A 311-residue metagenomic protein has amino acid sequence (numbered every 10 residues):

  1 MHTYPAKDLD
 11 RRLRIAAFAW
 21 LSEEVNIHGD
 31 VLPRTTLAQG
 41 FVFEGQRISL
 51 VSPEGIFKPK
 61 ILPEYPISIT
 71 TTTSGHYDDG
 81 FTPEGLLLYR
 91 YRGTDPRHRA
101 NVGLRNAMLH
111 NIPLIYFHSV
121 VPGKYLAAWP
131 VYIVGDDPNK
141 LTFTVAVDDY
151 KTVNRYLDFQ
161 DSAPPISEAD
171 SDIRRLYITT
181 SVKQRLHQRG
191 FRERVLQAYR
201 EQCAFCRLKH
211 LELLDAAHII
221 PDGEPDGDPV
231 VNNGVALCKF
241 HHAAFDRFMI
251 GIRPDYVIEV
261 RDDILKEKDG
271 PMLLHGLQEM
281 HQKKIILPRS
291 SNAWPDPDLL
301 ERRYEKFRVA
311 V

Functional and structural regions predicted by a protein language model:
M1-V51: Polar/acidic, low-complexity leader/linker segments enriched in S/T/G and N/D
G29-V120: Acidic, glycine-rich low-complexity segments with interspersed aromatic residues
H110-L114, W129, L141-F143: Generic beta-strand structural signal
Y125-D137: Short beta-strand-centered aromatic/proline hotspots
D136-E193, Q197-A216: A short mid-domain helix/strand-loop element embedded in enzyme catalytic domains that forms or borders the active-site
R175-L176, T180, L186-G190, A198 (+2 more regions): A detector for short metal-coordination/catalytic motifs
